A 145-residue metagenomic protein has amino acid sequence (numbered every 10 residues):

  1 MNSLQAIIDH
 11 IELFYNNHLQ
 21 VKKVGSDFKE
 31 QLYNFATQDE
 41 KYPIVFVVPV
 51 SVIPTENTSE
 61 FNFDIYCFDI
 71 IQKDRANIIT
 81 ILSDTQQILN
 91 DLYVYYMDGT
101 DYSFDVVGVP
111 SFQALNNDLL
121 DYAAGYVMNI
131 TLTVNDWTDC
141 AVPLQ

Functional and structural regions predicted by a protein language model:
M1, V52-N62, R75, D101-V106: Generic structural signal for short, solvent-exposed loop/turn connectors between secondary structure elements
M1-D9, L82-D91: Well-ordered, non-membrane alpha-helical segments in soluble/globular domains
M1-T58, A141-Q145: Small/polar-rich, solvent-exposed N-terminal microdomains that initiate assembly or binding
H18, K22-G25, Q38-Y42, T85-V134: Acidic-leaning, charged glycine-interspersed low-complexity segments
N57-Q72, A124-N135: Oligomerization/assembly interface segments of phage tail-like spikes and tubes
I71-T85: Short histidine-centered catalytic/ligand-binding loop motif
T131-Q145: Protruding loop/beta-arch "assembly-hinge" segments enriched in small, turn-prone residues
